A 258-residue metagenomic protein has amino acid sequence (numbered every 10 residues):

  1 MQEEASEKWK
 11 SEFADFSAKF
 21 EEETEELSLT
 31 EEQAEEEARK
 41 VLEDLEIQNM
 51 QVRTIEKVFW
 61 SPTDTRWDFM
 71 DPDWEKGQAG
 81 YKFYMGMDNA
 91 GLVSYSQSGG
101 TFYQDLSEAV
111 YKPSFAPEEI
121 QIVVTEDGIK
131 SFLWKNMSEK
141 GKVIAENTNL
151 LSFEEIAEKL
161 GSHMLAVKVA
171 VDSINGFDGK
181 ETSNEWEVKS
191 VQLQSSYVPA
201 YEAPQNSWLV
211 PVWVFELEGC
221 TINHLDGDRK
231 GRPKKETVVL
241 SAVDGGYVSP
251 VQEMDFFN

Functional and structural regions predicted by a protein language model:
M1, S94-W134, N223-N258: A short, surface-exposed beta-strand/turn
M1-K112, S138-K140, M254-N258: Preferential activation on post-signal-peptide N-terminal prodomains/segments of secreted or lumenal proteins
E23-T30, N184-W186, S207-P211, G231-E236: Glycine-rich, flexible loop segments associated with nucleotide phosphate handling
A38, I122, W213-G219, G245: Conserved histidines in hydrophobic membrane contexts and catalytic metal-binding motifs
K76-G80, F115-P117, W208-V212, P233: A general secondary-structure signal for short beta-strands and their flanking turns/coil in non-transmembrane regions
Y84-G91, Q194-S196, E216-I222: Generic short beta-strand segments
K112-L209: Charged, low-complexity helical/coil segments in non-catalytic cytosolic or luminal regions
P199-Q205, V212-P233: C-terminal structured domain segments
